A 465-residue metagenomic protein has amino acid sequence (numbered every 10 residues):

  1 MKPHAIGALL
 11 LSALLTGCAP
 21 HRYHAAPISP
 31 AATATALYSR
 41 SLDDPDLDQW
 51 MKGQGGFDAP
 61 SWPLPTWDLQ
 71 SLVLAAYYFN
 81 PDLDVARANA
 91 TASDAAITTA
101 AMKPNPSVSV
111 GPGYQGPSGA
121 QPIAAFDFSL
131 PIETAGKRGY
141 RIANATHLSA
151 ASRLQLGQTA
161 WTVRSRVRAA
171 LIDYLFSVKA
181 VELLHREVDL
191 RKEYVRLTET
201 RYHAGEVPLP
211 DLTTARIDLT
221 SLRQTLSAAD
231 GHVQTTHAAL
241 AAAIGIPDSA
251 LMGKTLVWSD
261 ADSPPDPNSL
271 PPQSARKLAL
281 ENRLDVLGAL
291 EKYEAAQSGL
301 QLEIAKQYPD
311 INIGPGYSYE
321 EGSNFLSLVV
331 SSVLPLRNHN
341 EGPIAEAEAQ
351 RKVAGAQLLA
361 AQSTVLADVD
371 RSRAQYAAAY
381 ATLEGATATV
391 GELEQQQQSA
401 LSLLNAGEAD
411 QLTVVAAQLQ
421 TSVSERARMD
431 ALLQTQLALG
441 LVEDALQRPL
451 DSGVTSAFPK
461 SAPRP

Functional and structural regions predicted by a protein language model:
M1-A75, D230-L278, L441-P465: Terminal intrinsically disordered/low-complexity segments used for targeting and assembly
G55-T66, S109-K137, R141, L251-S269 (+3 more regions): Small/polar, glycine/serine/threonine/aspartate-rich low-complexity segments that form flexible
S71, I123, A169, T214 (+3 more regions): Transmembrane beta-barrel architecture of outer-membrane proteins
L72, F79, A86, P131 (+23 more regions): Amphipathic alpha-helical coiled-coil segments and their boundaries
A75-D84, T91-P106, S118, F126-N144 (+9 more regions): A glycine-/polar-enriched beta->alpha junction
A90-A92, I97, I142-N144, S149 (+26 more regions): Heptad-repeat amphipathic alpha-helical coiled-coil interaction surface used for oligomerization/assembly
R138, L154-L278, Q375, A379 (+4 more regions): Periplasmic alpha-helical coiled-coil/stalk elements that build and connect Gram-negative outer-membrane
